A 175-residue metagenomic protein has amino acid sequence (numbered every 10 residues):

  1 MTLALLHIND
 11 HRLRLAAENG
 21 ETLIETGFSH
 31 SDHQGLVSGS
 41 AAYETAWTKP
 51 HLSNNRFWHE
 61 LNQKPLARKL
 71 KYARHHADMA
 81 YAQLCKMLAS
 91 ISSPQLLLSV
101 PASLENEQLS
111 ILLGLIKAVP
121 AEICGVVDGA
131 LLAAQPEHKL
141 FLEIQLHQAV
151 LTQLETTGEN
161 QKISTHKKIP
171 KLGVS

Functional and structural regions predicted by a protein language model:
M1-E25, S29-H30, Q135-H166: Gly/Thr-rich phosphate-binding beta-strand-loop-beta motif of the actin/hexokinase/Hsp70
R12-S99, L104-Q108: Conserved phosphate-binding loops in N-terminal lobes of ATP-dependent enzymes of the actin/Hsp70/sugar-kinase
D32, L36, P50-S53, K71 (+4 more regions): N-terminally biased helix-coil "hinge/interface" segments that flank
A41-A42, T165-K168: Short clusters of small/polar residues that mark proteolytic maturation junctions
R74-Q83, L115, K167-S175: Glycine/Thr-rich phosphate-binding loops that ligate phosphate moieties of nucleotide and other phosphorylated ligands
Q83-L84, K117, H138-L140: Charged linear interaction tracts used for macromolecular binding and regulation
S93-A133: Glycine-rich phosphate-binding loop and adjoining helix at the ATP-binding site of ATP-dependent phosphoryl-transfer
L98, I123, V150, L154-T157 (+1 more regions): Extended hydrophobic/Leu-rich segments
